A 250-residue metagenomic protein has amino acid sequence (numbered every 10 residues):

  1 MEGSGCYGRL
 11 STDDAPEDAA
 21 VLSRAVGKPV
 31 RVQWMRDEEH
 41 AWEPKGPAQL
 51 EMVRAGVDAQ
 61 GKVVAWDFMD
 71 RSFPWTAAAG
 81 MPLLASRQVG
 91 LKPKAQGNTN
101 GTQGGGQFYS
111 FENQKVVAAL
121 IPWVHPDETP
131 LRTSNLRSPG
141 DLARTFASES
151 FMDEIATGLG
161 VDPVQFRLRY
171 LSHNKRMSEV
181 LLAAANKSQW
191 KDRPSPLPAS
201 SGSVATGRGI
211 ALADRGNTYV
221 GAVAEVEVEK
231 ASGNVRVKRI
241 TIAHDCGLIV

Functional and structural regions predicted by a protein language model:
M1-E2, K28-D37, V64-M69, P163-S172 (+2 more regions): Beta-strand segments within the central parallel beta-sheet cores of soluble alpha/beta enzyme folds
M1-K28, L83-Y109, N135-K175, E179 (+3 more regions): Alpha-helical support elements that line or immediately flank enzyme active sites and cofactor-binding pockets
A15-A19, E38, S72, S195 (+1 more regions): Amphipathic, positively biased hydrophobic alpha-helical segments used for protein targeting and membrane insertion
A20, M52-R54, D153, P196-S200 (+2 more regions): Generic recognition of flexible, low-complexity loop/linker segments
R24-A77, A205-I210, D214-V220: Phosphate/diphosphate-binding loops
A48-S150: Glycine-rich loop/linker segments at domain edges
D70-P74, K115, H173, D214-G216 (+1 more regions): Glycine-rich beta-alpha junction loops
S188-S195: Extended hydrophobic/aromatic segments used for targeting, binding, or gating
